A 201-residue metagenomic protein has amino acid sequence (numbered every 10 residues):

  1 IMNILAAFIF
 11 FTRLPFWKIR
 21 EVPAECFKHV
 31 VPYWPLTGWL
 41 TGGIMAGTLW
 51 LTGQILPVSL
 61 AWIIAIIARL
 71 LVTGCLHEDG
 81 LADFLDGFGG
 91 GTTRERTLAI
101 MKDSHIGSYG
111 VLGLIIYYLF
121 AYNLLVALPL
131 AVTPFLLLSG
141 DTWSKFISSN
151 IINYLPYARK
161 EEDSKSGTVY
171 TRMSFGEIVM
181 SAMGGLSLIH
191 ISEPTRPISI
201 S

Functional and structural regions predicted by a protein language model:
I1-V22: Membrane-proximal soluble regions of multi-pass membrane proteins
A7-F11, I67, L71-H77, L138-L155: Transmembrane alpha-helical segments that form the membrane-embedded catalytic/substrate-channel core of multi-pass
F8, G38, D83, M101 (+1 more regions): Residue-level signal for inorganic ion chemistry
K18, Q54-P57, E78, L130 (+1 more regions): Transmembrane helix-loop junctions in multipass membrane proteins, especially transporters and channels
C26-M45, G87-L137, F175-I189: Multi-pass membrane catalytic core of lipid/isoprenoid biosynthesis enzymes
P32-L85, P134-G140: Membrane-embedded alpha-helical segments that form the functional core of polytopic membrane enzymes, especially those
F146-S181: Solvent-exposed interhelical
I189-S201: Single conserved hydrophobic/aromatic residue that forms the stacking wall/gate of nucleotide- or nucleobase-binding
